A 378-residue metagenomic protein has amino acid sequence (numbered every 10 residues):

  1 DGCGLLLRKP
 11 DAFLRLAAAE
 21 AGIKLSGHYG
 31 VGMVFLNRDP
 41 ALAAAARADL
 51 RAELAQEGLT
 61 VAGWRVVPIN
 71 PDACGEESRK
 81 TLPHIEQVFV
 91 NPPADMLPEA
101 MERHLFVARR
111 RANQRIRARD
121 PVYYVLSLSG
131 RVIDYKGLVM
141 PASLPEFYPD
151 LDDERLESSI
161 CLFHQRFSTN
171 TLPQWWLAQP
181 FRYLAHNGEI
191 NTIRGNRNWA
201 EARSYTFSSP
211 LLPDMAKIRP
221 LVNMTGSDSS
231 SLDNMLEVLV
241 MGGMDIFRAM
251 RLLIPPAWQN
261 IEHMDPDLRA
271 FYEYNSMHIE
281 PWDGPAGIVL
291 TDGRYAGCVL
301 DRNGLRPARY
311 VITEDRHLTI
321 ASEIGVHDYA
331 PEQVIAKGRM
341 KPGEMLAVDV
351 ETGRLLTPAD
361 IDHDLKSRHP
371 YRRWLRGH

Functional and structural regions predicted by a protein language model:
D1-H378: Conserved short alpha-helical segments that host acidic/polar catalytic motifs at enzyme active sites
